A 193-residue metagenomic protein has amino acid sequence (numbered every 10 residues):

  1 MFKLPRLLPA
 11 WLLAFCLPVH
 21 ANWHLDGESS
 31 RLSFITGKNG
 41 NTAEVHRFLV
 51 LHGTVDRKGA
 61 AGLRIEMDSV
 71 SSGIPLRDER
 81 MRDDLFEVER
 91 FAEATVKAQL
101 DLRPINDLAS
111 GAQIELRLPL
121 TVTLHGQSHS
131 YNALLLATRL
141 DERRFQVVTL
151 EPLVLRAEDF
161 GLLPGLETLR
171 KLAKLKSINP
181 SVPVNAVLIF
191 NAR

Functional and structural regions predicted by a protein language model:
M1-P9: Bacterial N-terminal signal peptides that target proteins for export
C16-P18: N-terminal signal peptide c-region/cleavage motif recognized by signal peptidases
A21-R193: Low-complexity, acidic/polar, glycine-enriched regions of mature
